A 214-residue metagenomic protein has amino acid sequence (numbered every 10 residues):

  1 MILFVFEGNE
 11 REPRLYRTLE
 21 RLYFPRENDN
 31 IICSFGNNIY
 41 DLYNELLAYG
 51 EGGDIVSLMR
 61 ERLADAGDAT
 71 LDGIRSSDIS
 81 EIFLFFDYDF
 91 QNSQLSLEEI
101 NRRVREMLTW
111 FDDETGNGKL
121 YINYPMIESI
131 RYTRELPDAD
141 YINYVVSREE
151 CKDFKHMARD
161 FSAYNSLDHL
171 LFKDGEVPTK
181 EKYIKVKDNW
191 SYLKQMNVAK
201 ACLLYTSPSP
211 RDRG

Functional and structural regions predicted by a protein language model:
M1-S77: Short, surface-exposed loop/strand segments
F4-F6, I79-S93: Acidic beta-strand-to-loop metal/phosphate-binding motif
E10, F90, D212: Short, glycine/acidic-enriched loop or turn micro-motifs at the edges of active sites
L22, D113-E114, S209: Alpha-helix C-cap/termination motif
D29-I31, I79-I82, G116-K119: Residue-level recognition of the N-termini of beta-strands and the immediately preceding loop/turn
F35-D41, R75, N92, S96-I100 (+2 more regions): General structural signal for secondary-structure boundaries
F86-V198, L203: Activity-critical C-terminal alpha-helical subdomain
Y205-D212: Conserved small/polar residues in nucleotide/adenosyl-binding loops
